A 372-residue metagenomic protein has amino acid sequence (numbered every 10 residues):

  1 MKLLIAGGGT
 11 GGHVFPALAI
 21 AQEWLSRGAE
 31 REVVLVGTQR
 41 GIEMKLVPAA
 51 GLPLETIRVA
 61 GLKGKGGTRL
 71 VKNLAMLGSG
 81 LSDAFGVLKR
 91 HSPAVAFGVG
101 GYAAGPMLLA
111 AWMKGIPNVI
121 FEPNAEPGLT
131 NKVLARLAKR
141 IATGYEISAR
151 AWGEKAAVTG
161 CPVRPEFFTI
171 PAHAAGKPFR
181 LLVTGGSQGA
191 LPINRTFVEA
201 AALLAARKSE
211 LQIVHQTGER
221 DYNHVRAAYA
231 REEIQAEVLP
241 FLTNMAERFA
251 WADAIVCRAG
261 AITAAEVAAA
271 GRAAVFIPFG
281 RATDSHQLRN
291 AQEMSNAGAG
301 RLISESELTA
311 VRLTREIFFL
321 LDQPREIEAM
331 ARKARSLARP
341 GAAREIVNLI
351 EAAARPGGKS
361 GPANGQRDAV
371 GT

Functional and structural regions predicted by a protein language model:
L3-G8, E30-M76, E219-D221, S306: Conserved nucleotide-sugar phosphate-binding/catalytic loop shared by glycosyltransferases and other
G41, L46, A50, A172-I255 (+3 more regions): Donor-nucleotide binding loops and adjacent catalytic segments primarily of GT-B fold Leloir glycosyltransferases
D83-F97, A103-V119, K132-R136: Glycosyltransferases and closely related glycan-assembly transferases that use nucleotide-activated donors
P93-V95, A250-A265, R272-A273, F318: Acidic donor-binding loop of glycosyltransferase active sites
W112-I170: Active-site-proximal region of nucleotide-activated glycan assembly enzymes, centered on histidine/acidic-rich loops
K114, A250-A252, A268-I277, A297: Conserved donor-binding/catalytic loop of nucleotide-activated donor transferases
F319, R339-T372: C-terminal alpha-helical cap of glycosyltransferases
E326-P340: A short, well-ordered alpha-helix in the C-terminal region of glycosyltransferases
